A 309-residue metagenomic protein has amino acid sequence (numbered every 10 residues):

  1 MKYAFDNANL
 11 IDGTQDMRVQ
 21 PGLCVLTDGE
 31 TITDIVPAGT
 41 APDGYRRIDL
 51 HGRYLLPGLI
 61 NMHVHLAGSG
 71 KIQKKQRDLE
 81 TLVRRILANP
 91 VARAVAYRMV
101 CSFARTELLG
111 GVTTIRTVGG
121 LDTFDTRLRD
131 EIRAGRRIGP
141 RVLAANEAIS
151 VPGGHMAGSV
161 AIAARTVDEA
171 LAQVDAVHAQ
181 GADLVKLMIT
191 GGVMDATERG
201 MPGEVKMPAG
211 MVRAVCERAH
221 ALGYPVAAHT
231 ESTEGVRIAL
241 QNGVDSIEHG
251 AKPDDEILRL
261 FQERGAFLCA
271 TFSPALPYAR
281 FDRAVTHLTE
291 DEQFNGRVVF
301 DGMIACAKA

Functional and structural regions predicted by a protein language model:
M1-P42, H51-L56: N-terminal metal-binding scaffold of metallo-dependent hydrolase/deaminase domains
A8, V25, E30, G52 (+9 more regions): Divalent metal-coordination and catalytic microenvironments
Y54-E131, G210, N242: Metal-associated gating/positioning segment near the N- to mid-region
H63-R85, L143-S159, V212-R213, F281-H287: N-terminal small/glycine-rich loop or linker at the start of catalytic domains across soluble metabolic enzymes
R84-R98, H155-A172, P225-A227: Active-site mouth loops of central-metabolism enzymes
N89-R93, M99-D125, G139-A148, A182-A196 (+3 more regions): Divalent metal-dependent hydrolysis catalytic cores, especially in the metallo-beta-lactamase
G153-R213, F294: Active-site gating/metal-coordination segments in enzymes
G191-A305: Active-site core of metal-dependent hydrolases
